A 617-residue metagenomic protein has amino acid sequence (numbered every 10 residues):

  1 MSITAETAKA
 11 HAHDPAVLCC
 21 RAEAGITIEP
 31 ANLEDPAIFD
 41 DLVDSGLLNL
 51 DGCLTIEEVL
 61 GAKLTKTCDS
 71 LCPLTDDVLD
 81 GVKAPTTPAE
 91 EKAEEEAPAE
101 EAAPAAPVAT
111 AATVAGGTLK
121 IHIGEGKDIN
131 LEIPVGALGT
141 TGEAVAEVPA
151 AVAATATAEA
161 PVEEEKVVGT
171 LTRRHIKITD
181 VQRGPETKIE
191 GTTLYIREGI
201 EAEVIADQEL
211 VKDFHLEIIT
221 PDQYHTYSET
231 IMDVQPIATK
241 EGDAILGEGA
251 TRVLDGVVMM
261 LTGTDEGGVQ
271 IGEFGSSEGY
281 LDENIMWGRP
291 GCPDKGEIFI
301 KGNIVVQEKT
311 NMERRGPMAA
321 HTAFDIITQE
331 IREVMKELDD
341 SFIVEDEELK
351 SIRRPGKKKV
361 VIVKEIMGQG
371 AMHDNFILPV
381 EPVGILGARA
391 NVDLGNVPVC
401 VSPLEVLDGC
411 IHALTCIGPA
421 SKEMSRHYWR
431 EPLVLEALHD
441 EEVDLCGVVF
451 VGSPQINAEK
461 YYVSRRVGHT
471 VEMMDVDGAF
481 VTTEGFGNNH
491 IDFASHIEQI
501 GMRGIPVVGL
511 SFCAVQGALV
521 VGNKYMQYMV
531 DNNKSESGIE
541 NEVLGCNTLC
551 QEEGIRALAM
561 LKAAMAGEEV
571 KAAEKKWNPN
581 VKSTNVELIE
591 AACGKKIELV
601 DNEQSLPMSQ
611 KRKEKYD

Functional and structural regions predicted by a protein language model:
M1-N391, L561-D617: Long, compositionally biased, glycine/small-hydrophobic-enriched stretches that function as flexible linkers, tethers
G356-G452: Membrane-embedded hairpin module used as a gating/binding unit in multi-pass transport and secretion proteins
M367-Q369, T482-D492, C513-Q516: Gly/Ser/Thr-rich loops at beta-strand to alpha-helix junctions that form or flank small-molecule/cofactor-binding
R430, P454-G468: A general structural motif
D475-V476, F480: Proline-aspartate-enriched helix->loop->beta-strand connector
N489-G501: Short Gly/Thr/Asp-enriched flexible loops that form oxyanion-binding sites at enzyme active sites
A514-N532: Glycine-rich, charge-decorated loop segments at or immediately adjacent to ligand/cofactor-binding or catalytic sites
K534-G567: Extended, charge-rich low-complexity interaction segments
